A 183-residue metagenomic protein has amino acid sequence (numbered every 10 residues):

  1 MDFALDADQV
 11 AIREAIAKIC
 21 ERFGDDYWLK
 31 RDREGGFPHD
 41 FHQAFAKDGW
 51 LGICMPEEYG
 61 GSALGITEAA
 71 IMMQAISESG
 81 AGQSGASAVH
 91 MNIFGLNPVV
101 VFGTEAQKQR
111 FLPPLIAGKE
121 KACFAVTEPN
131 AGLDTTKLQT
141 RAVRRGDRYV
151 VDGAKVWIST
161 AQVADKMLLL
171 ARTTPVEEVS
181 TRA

Functional and structural regions predicted by a protein language model:
M1-V89, A106-A117: Amphipathic, small/basic residue-rich leader segments at the start of a protein or domain
G36-F37, G61, A131-L133, T160: Conserved, non-catalytic sequence blocks in retroelement Pol enzymes and Pol-derived host proteins
E58, T127-A131, V156-W157: Short, solvent-exposed loop/turn elements at beta->coil junctions and helix N-caps that rim active or binding pockets
M73, L96-V99, L112, L168: Conserved protein kinase catalytic domain
S84-A106, G132: N-terminal glycine-rich flavin-associated loop
G118-V126, L170: A short, Trp-centered hydrophobic/proline-enriched beta-strand micro-motif
T140-V143: A structural signal for short hydrophobic beta-strand segments in well-ordered beta-sheet cores
R148, D152-A183: A short core secondary-structure module
